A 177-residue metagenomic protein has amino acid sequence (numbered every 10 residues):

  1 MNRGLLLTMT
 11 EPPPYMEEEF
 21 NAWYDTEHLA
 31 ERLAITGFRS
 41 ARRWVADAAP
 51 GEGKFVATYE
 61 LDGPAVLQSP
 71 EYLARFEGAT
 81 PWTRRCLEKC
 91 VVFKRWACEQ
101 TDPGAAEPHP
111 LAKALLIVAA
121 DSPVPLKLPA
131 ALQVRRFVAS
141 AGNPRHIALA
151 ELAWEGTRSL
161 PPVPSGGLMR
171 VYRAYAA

Functional and structural regions predicted by a protein language model:
M1-A177: Macromolecular interaction modules
